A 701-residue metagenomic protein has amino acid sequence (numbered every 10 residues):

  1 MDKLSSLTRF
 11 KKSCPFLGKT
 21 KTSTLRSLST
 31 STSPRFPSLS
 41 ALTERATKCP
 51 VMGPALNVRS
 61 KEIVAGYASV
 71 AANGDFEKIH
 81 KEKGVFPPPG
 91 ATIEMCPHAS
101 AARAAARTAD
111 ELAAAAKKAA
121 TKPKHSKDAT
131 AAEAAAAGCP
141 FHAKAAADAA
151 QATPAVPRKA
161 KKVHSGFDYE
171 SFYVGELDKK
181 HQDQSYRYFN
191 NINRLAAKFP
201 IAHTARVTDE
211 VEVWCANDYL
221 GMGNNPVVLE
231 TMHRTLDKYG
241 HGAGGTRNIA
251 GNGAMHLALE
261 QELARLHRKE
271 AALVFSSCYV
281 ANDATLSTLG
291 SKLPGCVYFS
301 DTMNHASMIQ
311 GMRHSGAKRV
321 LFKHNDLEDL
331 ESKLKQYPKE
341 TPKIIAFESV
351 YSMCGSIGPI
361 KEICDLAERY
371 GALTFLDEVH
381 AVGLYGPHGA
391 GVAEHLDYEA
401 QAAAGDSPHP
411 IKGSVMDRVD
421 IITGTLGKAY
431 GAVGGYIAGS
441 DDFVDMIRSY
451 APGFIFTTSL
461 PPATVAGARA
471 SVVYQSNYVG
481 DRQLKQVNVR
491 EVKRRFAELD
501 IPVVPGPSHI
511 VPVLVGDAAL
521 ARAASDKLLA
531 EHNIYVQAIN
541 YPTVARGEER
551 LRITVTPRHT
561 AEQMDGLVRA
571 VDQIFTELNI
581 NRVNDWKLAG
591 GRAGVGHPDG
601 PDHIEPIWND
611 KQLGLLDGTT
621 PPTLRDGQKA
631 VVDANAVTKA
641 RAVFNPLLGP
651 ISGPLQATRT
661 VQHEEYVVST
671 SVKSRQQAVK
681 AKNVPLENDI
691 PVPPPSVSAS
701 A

Functional and structural regions predicted by a protein language model:
D2-K19, S27, L42, K48-P54 (+9 more regions): PLP-dependent enzyme catalytic core of the Aspartate aminotransferase-like
D2-S6, K11, P15-V156, Y398-T423 (+1 more regions): Conserved core segment of the aminotransferase class I/II
H80-G84, R103-A106, A120-K127, A150-H203: An N-cap/entry alpha-helix motif that binds or orients negatively charged groups
D218, V320-L376: Active-site phosphate-binding strand-loop segment of PLP-dependent enzymes
V227-S277, S700: Conserved N-terminal alpha-helix of the aminotransferase class I/II PLP-enzyme fold
S277, F299-S315: Substrate-binding/gating loop at the entrance of the active-site cleft, primarily in PLP-dependent aminotransferase-like
T285-A306: Conserved PLP-anchoring active-site segment centered on the Schiff-base-forming lysine
D442, P462, A466-P507, V511-Y535: Conserved PLP-dependent catalytic core of the aminotransferase class-I/II
